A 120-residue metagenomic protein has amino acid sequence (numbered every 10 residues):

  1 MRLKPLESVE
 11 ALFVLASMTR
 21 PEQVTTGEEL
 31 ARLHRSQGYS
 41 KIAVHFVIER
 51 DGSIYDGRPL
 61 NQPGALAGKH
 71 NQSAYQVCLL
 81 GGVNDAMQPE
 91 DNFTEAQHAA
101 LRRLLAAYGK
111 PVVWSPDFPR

Functional and structural regions predicted by a protein language model:
M1-W114, P119-R120: Active-site-adjacent loop/helix surface patches within enzyme catalytic domains that shape the substrate-binding cleft
